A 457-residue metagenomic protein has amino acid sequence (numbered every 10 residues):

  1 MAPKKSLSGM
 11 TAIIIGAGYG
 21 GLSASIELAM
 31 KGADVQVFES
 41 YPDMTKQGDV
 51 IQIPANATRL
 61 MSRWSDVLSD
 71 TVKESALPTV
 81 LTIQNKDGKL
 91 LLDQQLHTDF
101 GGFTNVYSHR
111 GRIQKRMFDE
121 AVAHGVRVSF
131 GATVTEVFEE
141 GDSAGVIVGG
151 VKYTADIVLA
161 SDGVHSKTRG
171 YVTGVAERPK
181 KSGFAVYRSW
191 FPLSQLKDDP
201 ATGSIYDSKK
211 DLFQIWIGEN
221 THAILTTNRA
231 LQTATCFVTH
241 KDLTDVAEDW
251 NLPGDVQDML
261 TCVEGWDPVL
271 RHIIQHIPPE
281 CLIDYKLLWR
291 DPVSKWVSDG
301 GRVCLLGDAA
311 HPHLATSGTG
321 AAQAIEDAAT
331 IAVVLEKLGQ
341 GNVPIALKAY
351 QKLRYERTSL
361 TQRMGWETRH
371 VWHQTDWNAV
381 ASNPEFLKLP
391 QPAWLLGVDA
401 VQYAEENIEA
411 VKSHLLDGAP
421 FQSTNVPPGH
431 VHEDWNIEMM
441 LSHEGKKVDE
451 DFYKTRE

Functional and structural regions predicted by a protein language model:
A2-I15, E27-A29, P54-P192, L243-V246 (+2 more regions): Conserved N-terminal helical subregion
A2-M10, V80-I83, D87-G88, D93 (+2 more regions): C-terminal helical "tail/cap" subdomain of flavin- and related membrane-associated enzymes
T11, D34, T233: Residues at the starts of beta-strands that form the adenosine-phosphate
I14-D34, F38, L159-A160, L225 (+5 more regions): Conserved mid-domain beta->alpha element of the FAD-binding
Y41: Residues in the short beta-alpha loop(s) of Rossmann-like NAD(P)-binding domains
L90-G111, F118, E177, V186 (+1 more regions): Conserved FAD/dinucleotide-binding core of flavoprotein oxidoreductases
F138, S166-G170, I224, T233-A234 (+3 more regions): Short catalytic/ligand-binding loop motif for oxyanion handling, primarily in non-cytosolic enzymes, centered on
